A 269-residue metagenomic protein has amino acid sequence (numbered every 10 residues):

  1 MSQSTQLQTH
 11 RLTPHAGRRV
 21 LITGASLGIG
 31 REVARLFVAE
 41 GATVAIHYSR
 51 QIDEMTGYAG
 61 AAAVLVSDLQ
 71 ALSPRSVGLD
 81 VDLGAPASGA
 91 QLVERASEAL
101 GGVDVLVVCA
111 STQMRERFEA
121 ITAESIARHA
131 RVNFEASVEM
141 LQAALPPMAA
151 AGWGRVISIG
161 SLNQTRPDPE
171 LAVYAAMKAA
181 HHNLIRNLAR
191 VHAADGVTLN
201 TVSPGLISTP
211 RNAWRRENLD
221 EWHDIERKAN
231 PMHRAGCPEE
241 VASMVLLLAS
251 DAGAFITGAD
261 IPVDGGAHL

Functional and structural regions predicted by a protein language model:
R19, S26-L27: Conserved glycine-rich cofactor-binding loop
E54-G60, A194, T201, L206-N230: A glycine/serine/threonine-rich, flexible loop-to-helix segment that serves as the NAD(P) cofactor-binding "lid"
L100, R234-V263, H268: C-terminal substrate-recognition "lid" of short-chain dehydrogenase/reductases
R117-A130, W222, E226: Substrate-binding pocket helix/loop in short-chain dehydrogenase/reductase
E119, R166-A172, A194-D195, H233 (+1 more regions): Active-site loop immediately N-terminal to the catalytic Tyr-X3-Lys motif of short-chain dehydrogenase/reductase
L141, M177: Active-site helix of classical SDR
A193, T198, I256-G258: Short, small/polar-rich loop/turn modules that mediate ligand/substrate recognition or access, typified
